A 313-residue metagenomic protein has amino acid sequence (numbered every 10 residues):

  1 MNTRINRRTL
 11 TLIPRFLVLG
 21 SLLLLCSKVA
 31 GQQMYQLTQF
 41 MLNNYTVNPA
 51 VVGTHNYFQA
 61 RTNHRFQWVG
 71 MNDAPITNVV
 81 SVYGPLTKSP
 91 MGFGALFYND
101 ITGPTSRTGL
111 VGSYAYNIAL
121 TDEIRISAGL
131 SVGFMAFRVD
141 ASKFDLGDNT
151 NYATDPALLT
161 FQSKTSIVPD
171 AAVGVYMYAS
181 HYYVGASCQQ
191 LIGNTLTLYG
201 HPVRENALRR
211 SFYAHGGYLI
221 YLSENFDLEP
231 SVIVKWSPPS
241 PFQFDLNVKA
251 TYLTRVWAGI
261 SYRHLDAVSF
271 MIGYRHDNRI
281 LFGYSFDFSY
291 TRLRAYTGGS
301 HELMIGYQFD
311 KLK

Functional and structural regions predicted by a protein language model:
M1-Q36, V248, G299, F309-K313: Bacterial Sec-dependent N-terminal signal peptides
Q32-K313: Subset of outer-membrane beta-barrel
